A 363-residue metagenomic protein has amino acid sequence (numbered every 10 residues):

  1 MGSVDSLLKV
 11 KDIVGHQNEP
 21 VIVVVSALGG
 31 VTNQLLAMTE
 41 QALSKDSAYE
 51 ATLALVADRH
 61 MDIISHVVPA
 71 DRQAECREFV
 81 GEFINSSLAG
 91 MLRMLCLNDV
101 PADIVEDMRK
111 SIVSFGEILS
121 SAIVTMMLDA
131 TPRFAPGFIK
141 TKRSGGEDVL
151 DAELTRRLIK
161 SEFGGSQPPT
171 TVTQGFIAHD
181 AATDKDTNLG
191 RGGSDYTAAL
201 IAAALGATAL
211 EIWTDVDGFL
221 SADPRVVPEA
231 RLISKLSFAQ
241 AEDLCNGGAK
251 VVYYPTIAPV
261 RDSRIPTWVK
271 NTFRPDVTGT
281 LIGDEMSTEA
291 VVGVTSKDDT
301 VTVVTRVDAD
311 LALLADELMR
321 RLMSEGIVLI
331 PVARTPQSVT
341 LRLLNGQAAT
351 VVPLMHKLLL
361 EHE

Functional and structural regions predicted by a protein language model:
M1-V252, Q337, R342-Q347: Nucleotide/pyrophosphate-binding catalytic subdomain
E19, I265, I327: Short phosphate-binding/catalytic loops that engage adenosine nucleotides
L28-G29, V216-G218, N271-P275, M286: Glycine-rich beta-alpha junction loops
L205, D262-R264, S296-D299: Short gly/pro-enriched beta-turn/loop segments at secondary-structure junctions
K235-G283: A conserved active-site cap/scaffold subdomain adjacent to cofactor or substrate pockets
T278-E363: A conserved regulatory-domain signal marking ACT and ACT-like small-molecule sensing domains and adjacent regulatory
